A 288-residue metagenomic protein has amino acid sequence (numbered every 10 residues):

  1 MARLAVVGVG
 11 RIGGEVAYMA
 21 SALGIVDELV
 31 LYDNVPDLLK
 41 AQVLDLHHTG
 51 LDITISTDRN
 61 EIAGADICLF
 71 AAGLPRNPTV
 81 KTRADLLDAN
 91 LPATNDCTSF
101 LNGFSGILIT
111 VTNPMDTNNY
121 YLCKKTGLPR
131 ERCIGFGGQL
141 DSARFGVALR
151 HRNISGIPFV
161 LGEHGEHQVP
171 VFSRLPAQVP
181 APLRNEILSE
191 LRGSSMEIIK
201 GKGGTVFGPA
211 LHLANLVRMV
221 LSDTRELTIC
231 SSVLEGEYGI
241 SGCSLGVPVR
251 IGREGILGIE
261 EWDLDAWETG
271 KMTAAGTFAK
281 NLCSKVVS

Functional and structural regions predicted by a protein language model:
M1-Q42: NAD(P)+-binding Rossmann beta1-loop-alpha1 motif at the extreme N-terminus of oxidoreductases
G10-G13, L74, T112-M115: Short glycine-enriched loops at secondary-structure junctions
Y18-A22, L44, H48, S99 (+3 more regions): Short, well-ordered alpha-helices that flank and scaffold nucleotide-derived cofactor binding pockets
E28-A65, V80, K280-V287: Conserved N-terminal Rossmann-fold NAD(P) cofactor-binding segment
G50-I107: Rossmann-like NAD(P)-binding element
T82-F145: Rossmann-like NAD(P)(H) cofactor-binding subdomain of soluble oxidoreductases
K125-R132, L140-S288: C-terminal substrate-binding/catalytic lobe of Rossmann-fold NAD(P)-dependent dehydrogenases
